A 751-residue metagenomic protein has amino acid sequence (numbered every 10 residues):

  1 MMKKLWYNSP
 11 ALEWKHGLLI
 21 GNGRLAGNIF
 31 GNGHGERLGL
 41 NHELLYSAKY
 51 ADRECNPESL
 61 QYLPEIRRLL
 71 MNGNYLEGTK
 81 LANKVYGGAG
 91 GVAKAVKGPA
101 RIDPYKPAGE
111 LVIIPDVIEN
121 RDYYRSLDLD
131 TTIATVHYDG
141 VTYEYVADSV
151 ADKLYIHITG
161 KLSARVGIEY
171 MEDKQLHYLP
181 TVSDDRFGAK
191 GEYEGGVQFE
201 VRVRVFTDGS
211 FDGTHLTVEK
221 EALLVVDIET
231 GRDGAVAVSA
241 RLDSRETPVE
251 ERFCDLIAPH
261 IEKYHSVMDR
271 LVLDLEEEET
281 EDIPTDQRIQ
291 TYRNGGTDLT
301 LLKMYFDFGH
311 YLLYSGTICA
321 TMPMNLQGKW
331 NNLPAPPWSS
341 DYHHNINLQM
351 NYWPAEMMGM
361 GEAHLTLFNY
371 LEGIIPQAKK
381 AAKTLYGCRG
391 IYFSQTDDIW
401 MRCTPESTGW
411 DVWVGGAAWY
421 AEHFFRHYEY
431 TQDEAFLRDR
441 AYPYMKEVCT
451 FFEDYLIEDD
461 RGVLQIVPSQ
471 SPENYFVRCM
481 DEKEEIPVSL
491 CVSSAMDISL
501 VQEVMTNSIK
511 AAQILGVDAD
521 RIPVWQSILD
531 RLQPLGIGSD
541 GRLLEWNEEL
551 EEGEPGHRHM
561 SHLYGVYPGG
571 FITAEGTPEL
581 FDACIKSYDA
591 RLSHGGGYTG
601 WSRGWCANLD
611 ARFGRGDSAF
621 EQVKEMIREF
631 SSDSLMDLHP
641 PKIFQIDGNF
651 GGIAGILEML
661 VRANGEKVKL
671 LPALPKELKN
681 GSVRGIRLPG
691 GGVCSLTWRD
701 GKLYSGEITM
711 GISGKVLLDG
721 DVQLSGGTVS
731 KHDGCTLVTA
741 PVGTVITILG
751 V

Functional and structural regions predicted by a protein language model:
M1-T408, F424-Y428, K446-C449, T506 (+7 more regions): Aromatic-residue-lined binding/catalytic grooves and analogous aromatic/hydrophobic interfacial grooves in multimeric
A320-K329, L437-R440, I457-V467, V517-V524 (+1 more regions): Short, glycine/acidic-rich hinge or "gate" loops at secondary-structure transitions that mediate conformational
G328-S339, F393-V412, S469-S493, E629-P641: Acidic/His metal-coordination segments adjacent to aromatic residues that form catalytic metal sites in metalloenzymes
W338-Y342, A355, T404-G415, T431-P443 (+6 more regions): Alpha-helix capping and helix-loop boundary segments enriched in small/acidic/polar residues
N345-E356, V414-F425, M496-T506, S561-G570 (+3 more regions): Well-ordered alpha-helical segments within folded domains of soluble proteins
T384-Y386, W413-R426, G462, V467-Q470: Core alpha/beta catalytic barrel or barrel-like domain that forms the active/cofactor pocket in diverse metabolic
F425-T431, F436, V448-E458, R521-G553 (+3 more regions): Non-catalytic carbohydrate-binding regions of carbohydrate-active enzymes
E447-A511: Acidic/histidine-rich catalytic neighborhood
